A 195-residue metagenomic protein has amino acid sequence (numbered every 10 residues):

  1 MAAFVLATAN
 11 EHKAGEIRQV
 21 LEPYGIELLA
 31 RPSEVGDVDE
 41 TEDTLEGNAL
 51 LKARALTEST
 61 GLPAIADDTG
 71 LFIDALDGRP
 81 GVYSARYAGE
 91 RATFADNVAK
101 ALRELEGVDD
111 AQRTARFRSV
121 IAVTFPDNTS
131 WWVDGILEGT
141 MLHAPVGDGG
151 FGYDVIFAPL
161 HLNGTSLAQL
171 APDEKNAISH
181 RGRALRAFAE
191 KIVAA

Functional and structural regions predicted by a protein language model:
A2-V5, E11-A195: Anionic-ligand binding patches
